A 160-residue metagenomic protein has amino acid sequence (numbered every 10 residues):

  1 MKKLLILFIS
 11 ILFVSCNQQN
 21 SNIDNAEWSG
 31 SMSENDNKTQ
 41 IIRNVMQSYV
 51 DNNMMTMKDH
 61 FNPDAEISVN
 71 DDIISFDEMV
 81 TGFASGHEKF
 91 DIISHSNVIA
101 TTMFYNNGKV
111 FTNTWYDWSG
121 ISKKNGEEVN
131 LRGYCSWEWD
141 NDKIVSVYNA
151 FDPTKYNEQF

Functional and structural regions predicted by a protein language model:
L4-F13: Sec-dependent N-terminal signal peptides
C16-D51, M55, D59: Short, low-complexity N-terminal intrinsically disordered segments enriched in polar/charged residues
V45, T56-K58, A65, M79 (+3 more regions): Hydrophobic pocket/interface hotspot
N53-F104, V110: A solvent-exposed, acidic/Ser-Thr-rich amphipathic alpha-helical stretch
F104-V110, E138-V145: A short, structured loop/turn motif at beta-sheet edges
W115-I144, F151: Exposed beta-sheet edge and beta->alpha loop/turn motif
S146-F160: Low-complexity, intrinsically disordered terminal/linker segments enriched in charged and Gly/Pro repeats
